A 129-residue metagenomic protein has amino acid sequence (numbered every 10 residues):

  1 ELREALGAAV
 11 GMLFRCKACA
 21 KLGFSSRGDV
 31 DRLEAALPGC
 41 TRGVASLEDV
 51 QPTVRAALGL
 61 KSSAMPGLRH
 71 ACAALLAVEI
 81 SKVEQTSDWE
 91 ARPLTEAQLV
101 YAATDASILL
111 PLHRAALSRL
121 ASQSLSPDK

Functional and structural regions predicted by a protein language model:
E1-A115: Conserved DEDDh/DEDDy metal-dependent 3′-5′ exonuclease domain
I108-K129: Acidic two-metal-ion nuclease catalytic site recognized across multiple nuclease folds, prominently DnaQ/RNase D-T
